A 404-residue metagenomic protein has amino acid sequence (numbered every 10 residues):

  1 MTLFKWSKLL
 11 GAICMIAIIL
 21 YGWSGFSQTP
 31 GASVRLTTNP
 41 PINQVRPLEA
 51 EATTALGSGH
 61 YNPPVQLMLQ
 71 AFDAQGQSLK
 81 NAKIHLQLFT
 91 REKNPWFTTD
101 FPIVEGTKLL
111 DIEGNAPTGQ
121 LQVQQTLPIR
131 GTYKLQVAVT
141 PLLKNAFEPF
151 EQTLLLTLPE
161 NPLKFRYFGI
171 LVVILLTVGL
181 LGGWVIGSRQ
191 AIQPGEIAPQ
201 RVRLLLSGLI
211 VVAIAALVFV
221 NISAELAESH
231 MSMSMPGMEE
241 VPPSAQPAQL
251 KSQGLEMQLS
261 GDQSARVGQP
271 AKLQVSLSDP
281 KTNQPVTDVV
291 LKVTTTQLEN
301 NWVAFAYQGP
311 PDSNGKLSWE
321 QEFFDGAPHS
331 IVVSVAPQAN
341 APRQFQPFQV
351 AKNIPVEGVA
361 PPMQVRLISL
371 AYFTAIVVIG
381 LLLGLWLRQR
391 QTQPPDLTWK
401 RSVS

Functional and structural regions predicted by a protein language model:
T2-L10: Bacterial N-terminal signal peptides that target proteins for export
A12-Y21: Bacterial N-terminal signal peptides
S24-V403: N-terminal soluble domains immediately following signal/targeting peptides that reside in extracytoplasmic
